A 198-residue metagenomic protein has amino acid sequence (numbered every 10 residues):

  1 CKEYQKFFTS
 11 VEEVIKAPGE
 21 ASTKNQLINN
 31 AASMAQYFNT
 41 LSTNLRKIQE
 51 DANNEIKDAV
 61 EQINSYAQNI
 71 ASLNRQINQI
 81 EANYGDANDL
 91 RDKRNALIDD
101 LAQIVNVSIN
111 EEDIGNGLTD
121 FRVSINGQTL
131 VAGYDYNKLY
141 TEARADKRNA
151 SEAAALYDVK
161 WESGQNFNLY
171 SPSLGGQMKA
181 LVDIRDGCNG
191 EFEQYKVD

Functional and structural regions predicted by a protein language model:
C1-D198: Structural signature of extracellular appendage/secretion-system components
